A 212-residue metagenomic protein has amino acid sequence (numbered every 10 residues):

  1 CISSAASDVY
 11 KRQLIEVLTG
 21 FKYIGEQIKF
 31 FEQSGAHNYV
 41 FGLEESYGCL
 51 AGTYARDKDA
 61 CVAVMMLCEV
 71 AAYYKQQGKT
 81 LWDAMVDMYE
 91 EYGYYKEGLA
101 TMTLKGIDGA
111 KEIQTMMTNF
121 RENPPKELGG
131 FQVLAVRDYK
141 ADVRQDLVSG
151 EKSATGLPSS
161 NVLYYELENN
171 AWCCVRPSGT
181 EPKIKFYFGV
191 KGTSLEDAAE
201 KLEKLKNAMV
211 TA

Functional and structural regions predicted by a protein language model:
C1-Y10: Single conserved hydrophobic/aromatic residue that forms the stacking wall/gate of nucleotide- or nucleobase-binding
S4, G25-K29, C61-E69, V86 (+1 more regions): Predominant activation on well-ordered alpha-helical scaffold segments within soluble catalytic domains
K11-E16, G25-E26, Y47-Y54, T193-L195: Short beta-alpha connecting loops at secondary-structure transitions that line or flank enzyme active sites
K11-L14, F31-H37, A72-K79: Secondary-structure transition/capping motifs at alpha-helix termini and the adjoining loop/turn into the next element
F41-C49, T53-V62, G179-E181: Conserved phosphate/anionic-ligand binding catalytic regions in large, soluble enzymes, centered on
Y47, R56-V64, C68-Y89: Mobile "lid/hinge" segments at catalytic clefts and subdomain interfaces of large enzymes
Q77-A212: Catalytic-core signal marking the mid-to-C-terminal active-site face
